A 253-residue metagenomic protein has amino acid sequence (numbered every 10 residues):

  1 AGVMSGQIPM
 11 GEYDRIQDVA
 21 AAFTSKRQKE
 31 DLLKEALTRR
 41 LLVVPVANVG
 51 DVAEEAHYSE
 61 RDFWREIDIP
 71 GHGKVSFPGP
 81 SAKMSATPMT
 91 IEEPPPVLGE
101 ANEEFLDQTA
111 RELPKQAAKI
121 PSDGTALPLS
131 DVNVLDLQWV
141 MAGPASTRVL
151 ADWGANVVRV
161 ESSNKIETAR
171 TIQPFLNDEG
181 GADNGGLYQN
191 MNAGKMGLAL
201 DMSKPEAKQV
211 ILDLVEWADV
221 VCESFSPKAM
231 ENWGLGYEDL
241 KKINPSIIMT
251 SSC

Functional and structural regions predicted by a protein language model:
A1-I8, H72-G73, Q116-K119, E206: Short, composition-biased local secondary-structure segments
A1-R39, V43: Aromatic-enriched alpha-helical interface/lid elements that frame and gate functional surfaces
G2, N48, P174: A short, aromatic/hydrophobic, helix- or strand-capping loop or linear motif that either lines the entrance/gate
D14, V19, K34, A47-D136: Terminal low-complexity tails and localization/encapsulation signals of metabolic enzymes
F23-T24, Y58, A82, W139-M141 (+1 more regions): Tryptophan-centric aromatic hotspots in well-structured domains and transmembrane helices
Q28-K29, F63-A82, D183-L198: Short, basic, helix/turn surface patches
E30, E93, V97-C253: N-terminal helix-loop segment corresponding to the beta1-alpha1 unit of nucleotide/adenylate-binding folds
L37-D51, V157-V160: Short, well-structured beta-strand/strand-turn elements
